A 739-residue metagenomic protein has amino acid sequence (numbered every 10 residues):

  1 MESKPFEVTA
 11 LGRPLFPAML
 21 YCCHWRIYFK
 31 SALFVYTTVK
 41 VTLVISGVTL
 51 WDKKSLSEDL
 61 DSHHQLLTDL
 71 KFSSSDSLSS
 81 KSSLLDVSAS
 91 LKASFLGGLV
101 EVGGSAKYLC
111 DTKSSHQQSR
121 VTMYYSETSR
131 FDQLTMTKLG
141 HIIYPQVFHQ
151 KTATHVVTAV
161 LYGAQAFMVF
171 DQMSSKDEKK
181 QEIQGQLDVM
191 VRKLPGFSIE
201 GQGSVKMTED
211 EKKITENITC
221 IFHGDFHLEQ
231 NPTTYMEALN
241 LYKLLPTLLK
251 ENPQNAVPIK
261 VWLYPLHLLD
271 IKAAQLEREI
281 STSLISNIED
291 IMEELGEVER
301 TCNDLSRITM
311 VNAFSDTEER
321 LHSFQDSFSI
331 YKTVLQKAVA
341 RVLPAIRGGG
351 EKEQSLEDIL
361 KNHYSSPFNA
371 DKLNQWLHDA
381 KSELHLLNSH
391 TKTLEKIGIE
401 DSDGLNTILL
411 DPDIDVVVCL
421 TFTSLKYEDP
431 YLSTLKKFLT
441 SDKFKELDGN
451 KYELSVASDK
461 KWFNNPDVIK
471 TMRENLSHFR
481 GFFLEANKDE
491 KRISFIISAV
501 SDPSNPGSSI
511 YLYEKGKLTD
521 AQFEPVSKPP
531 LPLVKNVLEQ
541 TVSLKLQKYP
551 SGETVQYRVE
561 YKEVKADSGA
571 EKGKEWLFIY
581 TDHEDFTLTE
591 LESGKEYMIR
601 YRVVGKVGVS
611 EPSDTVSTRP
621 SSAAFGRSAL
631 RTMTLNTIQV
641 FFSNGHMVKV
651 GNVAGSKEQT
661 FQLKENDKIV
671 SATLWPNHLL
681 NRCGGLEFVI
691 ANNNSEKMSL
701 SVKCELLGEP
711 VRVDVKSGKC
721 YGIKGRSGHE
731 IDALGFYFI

Functional and structural regions predicted by a protein language model:
M1-E357, N362, E395, D442: Membrane-permeabilization and membrane-interfacing ectodomains
T135, Q556-V559, I579-Y580, E611-D614 (+1 more regions): Lectin-type carbohydrate-recognition ectodomains
D225, K562-S568, K606, S643-H646 (+1 more regions): Change "in extracellular beta-sheet-rich domains … of secreted and cell-surface proteins" to "in beta-sheet-rich domains
E297-R300, D304-T541, A566: Long, compositionally biased eukaryotic scaffolding/regulatory segments
A521-G552, S613-F625: Pro/Thr/Ser/Gly-rich low-complexity, intrinsically disordered linker/stalk tracts
T541-D585, R602, V609-T615: Extracellular low-complexity, O-glycosylation-prone stalks/linkers
D585-L591, F661, V711: Exposed aromatic-hydrophobic patches
L588-V607: Beta-strand-rich modules
